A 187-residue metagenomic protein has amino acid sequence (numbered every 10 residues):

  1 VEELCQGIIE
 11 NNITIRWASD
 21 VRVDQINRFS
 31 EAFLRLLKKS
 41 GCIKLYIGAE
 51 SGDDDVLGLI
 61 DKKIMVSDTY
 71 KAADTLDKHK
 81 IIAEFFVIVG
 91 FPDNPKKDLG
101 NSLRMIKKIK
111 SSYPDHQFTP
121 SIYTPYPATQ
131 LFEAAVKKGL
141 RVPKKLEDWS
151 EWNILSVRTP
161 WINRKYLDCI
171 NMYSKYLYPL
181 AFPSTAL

Functional and structural regions predicted by a protein language model:
V1, R22, V89-D93, P120-L131: Short, solvent-exposed turn/loop segments enriched in Gly/Ser/Thr/Pro and often Arg
V1-A83, V89: Conserved SAM/AdoMet-binding glycine-rich loop
Q25-R28, N94-L99: Active-site glycine- and acidic-residue-rich loops that bind and position anionic ligands or nucleotide-like cofactors
S51, M65-V66, D93, L131 (+1 more regions): Short, flexible micro-motifs
D61, F91-N94, T159: Pocket-edge positions in alpha/beta enzyme catalytic cores
S67-Y70, K96-G100: Residues in well-ordered alpha-helical elements
I82, K97-L187: C-terminal accessory regions of radical SAM enzymes
